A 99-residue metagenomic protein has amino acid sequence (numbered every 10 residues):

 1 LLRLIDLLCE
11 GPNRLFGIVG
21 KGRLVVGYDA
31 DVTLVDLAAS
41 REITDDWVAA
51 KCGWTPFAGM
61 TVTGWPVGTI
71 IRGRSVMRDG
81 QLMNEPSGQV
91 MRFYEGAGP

Functional and structural regions predicted by a protein language model:
L1-P99: Active-site microenvironment of metallo-dependent hydrolases
